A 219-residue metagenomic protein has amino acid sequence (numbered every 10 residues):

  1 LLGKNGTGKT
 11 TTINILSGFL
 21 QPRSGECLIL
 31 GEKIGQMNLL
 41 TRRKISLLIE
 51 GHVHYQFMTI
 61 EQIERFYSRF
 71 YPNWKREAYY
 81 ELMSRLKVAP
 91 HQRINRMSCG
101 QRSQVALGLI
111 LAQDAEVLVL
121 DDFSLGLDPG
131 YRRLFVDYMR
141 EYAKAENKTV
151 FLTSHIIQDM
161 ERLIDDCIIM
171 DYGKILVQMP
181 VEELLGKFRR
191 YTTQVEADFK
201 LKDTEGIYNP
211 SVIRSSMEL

Functional and structural regions predicted by a protein language model:
L2-K4: The feature captures the beta-strand-to-loop junction immediately N-terminal to the Walker
T7, P129-Y131: Helix N-cap at the start of a conserved alpha-helix in ABC-type nucleotide-binding domains
S17: Helix-to-loop junction immediately C-terminal to a conserved catalytic motif
G25-Q36, L40-T41: Conserved ABC transporter NBD signature motif
R43, I49-V105: ABC-family P-loop ATPase nucleotide-binding domains
L118-D122, L127: Catalytic Walker B motif of ABC-type/P-loop ATPase nucleotide-binding domains
L134-L219: ABC transporter nucleotide-binding domain
